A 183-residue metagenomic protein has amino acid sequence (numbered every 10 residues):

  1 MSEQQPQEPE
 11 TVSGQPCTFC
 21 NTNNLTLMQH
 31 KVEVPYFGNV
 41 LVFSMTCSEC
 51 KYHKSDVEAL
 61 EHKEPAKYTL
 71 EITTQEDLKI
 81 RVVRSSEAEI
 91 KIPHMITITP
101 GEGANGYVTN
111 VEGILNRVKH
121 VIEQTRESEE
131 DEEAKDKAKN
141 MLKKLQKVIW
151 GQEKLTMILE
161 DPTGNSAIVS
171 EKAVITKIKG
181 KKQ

Functional and structural regions predicted by a protein language model:
E3, P9-N24, Y36, Y52 (+1 more regions): Long C-terminal interaction/binding lobes of large macromolecular proteins
G14, V42-S44: Residues immediately within or flanking Cys/His clusters that coordinate Zn2+ in small zinc-binding modules
L25-L27, D56-V57: Short, non-ligating residues that shape and space the ligands of small metal-coordination modules and catalytic
H30-V34: Short, solvent-exposed loop/turn elements at beta->coil junctions and helix N-caps that rim active or binding pockets
G38-V40: Short, basic/aromatic recognition patches that contact phosphate-bearing ligands
E49-D56: Short Cys/His-centered divalent metal-binding micro-motifs
